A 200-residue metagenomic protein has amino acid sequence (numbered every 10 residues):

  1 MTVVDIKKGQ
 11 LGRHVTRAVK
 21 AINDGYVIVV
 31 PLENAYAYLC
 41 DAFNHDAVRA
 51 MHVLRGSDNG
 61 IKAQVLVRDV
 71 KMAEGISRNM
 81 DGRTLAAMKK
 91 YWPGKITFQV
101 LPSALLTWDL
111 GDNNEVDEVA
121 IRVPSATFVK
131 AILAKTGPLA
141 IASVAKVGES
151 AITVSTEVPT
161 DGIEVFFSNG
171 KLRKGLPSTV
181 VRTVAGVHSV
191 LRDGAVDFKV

Functional and structural regions predicted by a protein language model:
M1-V200: Active-site-adjacent structural elements in enzyme catalytic cores
